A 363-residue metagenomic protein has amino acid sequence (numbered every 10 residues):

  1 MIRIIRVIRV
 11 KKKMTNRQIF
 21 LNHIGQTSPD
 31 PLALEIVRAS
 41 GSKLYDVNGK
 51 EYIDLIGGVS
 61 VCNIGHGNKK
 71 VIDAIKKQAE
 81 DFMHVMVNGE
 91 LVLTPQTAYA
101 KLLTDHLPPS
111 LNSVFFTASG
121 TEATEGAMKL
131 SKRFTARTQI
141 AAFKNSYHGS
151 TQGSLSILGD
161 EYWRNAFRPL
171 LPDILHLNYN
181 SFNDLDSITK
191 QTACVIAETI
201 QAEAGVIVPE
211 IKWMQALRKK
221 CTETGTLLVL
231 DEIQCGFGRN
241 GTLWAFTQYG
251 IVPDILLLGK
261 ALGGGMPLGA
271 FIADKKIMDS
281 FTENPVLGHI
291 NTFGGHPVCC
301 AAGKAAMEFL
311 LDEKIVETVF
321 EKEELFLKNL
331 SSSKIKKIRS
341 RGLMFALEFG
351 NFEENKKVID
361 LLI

Functional and structural regions predicted by a protein language model:
M1-I2, M14: Accessible peptide chain termini
R3-R9: Short, low-complexity, charge-dense intrinsically disordered segments
M14-I363: Conserved N-terminal phosphate-binding loop of PLP-dependent enzymes in the Aspartate aminotransferase
